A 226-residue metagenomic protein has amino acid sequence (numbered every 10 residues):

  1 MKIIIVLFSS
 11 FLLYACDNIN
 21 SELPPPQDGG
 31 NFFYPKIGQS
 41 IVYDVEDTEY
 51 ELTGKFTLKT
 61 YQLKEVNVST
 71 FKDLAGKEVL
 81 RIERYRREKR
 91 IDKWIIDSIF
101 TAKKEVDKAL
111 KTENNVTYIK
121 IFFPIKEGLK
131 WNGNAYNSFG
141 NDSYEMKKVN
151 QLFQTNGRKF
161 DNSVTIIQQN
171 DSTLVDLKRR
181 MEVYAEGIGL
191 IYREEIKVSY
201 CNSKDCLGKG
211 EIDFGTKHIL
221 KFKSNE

Functional and structural regions predicted by a protein language model:
M1-I4, N18: Positively charged n-region of N-terminal signal peptides that target proteins for export
L13-A15: C-terminal motif of bacterial Sec signal peptides marking the signal peptidase cleavage site
D17-E226: Conserved functional acidic sites
